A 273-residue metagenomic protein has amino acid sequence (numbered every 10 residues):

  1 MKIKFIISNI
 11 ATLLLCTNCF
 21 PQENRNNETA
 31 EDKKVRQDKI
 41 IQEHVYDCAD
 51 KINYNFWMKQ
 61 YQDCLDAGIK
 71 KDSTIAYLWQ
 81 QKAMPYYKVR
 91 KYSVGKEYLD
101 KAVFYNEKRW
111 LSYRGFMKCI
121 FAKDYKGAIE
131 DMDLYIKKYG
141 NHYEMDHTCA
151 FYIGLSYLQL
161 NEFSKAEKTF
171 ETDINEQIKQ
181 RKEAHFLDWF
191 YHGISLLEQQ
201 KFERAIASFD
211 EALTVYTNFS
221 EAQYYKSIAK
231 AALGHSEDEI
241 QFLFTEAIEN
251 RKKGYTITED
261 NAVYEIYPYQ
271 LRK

Functional and structural regions predicted by a protein language model:
C19-W79, E97: N-terminal leader/linker segments that initiate helical-solenoid repeat arrays
R25-T29, A232-K273: Terminal, low-structured helical/coil segments at or just beyond the last alpha-helical repeat
N55, V89, F121-A122, L160 (+2 more regions): Structural motif corresponding to the intra-repeat A-B loop/turn of tetratricopeptide repeats
W57-M58, Y92, D124-Y125, F163 (+2 more regions): TPR-repeat structural position
Y61, G95, A128, A166 (+2 more regions): Single-residue signature of alpha-solenoid repeat helices
T74-I75, E107-R109, H142, D146 (+3 more regions): Residue-level recognition of tetratricopeptide repeat
F116-F121, C149-E211: Alpha-helical adaptor scaffolds
